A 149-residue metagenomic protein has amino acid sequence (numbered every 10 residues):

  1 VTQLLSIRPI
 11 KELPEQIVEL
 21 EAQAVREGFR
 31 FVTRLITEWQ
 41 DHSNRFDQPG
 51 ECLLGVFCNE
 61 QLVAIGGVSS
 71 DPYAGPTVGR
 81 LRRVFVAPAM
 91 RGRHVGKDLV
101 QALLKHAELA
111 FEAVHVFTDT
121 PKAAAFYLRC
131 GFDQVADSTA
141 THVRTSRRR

Functional and structural regions predicted by a protein language model:
V1-D41, F57: Short amphipathic alpha-helix that is part of the acyltransferase structural core
E12, P121-K122: Short alpha-helical
S43-G55, R80: A short helix-loop-beta-strand connector motif used in the catalytic cores of GNAT acetyltransferases and, in some
G55, Q61-S70, R80, F85: Conserved beta-strand in the GNAT
A89-M90, H94-A102: Conserved acetyl-CoA pyrophosphate-binding loop and the N-cap/start of the following alpha-helix in GNAT-like
A107-D119: Conserved GNAT acetyl-CoA-binding A-motif
H115-F117, L128, D133-R147: Conserved catalytic-core motifs of GNAT/GCN5-like acyltransferases
